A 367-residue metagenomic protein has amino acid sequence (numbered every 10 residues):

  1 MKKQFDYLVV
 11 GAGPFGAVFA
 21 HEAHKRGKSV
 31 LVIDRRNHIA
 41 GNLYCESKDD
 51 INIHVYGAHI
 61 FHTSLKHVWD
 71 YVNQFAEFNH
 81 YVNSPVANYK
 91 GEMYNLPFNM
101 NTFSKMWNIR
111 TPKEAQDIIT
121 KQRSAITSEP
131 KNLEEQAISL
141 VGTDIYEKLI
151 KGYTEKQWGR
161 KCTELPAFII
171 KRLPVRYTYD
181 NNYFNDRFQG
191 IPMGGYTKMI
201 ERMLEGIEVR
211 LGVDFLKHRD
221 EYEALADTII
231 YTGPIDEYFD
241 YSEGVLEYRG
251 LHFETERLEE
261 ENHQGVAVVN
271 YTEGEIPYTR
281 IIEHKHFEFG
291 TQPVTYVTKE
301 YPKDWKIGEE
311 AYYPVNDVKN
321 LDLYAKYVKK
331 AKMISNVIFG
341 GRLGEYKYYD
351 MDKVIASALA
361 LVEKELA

Functional and structural regions predicted by a protein language model:
F5, G27, I207, L225-D227 (+1 more regions): Short, well-ordered alpha-helix to beta-strand connector turns
F5-V32, V362: N-terminal Rossmann-like FAD-binding beta1-loop-alpha1 element of flavoenzymes
V10-A12, I33-R35, T63-S64, G194 (+2 more regions): Short His-Asn-centered micro-motif
P14-F15, N37-H38, N101, E155 (+5 more regions): Short, solvent-exposed loop/turn segments at secondary-structure junctions
H21-D49: Glycine-rich FAD pyrophosphate-binding loop
D49-S124: Dinucleotide-binding Rossmann-like beta1-alpha1 core, especially the glycine-rich loop that anchors the ADP
K90-Y94, M100-T228, T232, E237-F239: Active-site/ligand-binding neighborhood in enzyme catalytic cores
E237-L366: C-terminal segments that line or cap access tunnels to active or ligand-binding sites in enzymes and enzyme-associated
